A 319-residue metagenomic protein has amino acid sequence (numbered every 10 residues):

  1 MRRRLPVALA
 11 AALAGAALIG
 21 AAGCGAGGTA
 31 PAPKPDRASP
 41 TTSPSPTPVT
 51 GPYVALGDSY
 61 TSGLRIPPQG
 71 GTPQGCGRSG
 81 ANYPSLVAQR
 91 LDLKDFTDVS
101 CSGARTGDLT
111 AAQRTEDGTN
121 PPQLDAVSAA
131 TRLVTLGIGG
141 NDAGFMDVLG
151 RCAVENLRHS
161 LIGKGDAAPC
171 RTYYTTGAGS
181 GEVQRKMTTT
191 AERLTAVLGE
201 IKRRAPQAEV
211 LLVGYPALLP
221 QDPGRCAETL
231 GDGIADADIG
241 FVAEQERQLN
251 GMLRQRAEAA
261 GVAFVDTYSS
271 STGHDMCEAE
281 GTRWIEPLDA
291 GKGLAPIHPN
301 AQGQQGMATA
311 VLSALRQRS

Functional and structural regions predicted by a protein language model:
M1-A14, N120, E182-T190: N-terminal export and membrane-targeting signals
A8, L18-P52, K164-G165, Y173-Y174 (+1 more regions): N-terminal low-complexity, Pro/Thr-rich disordered segments that flank secretion/membrane-targeting signals
S39-G103, L124, A153-S160: Serine-esterase "nucleophile elbow" of acetyl-processing enzymes
P52-G57, T61-G63, D95-S100, R132-G137 (+3 more regions): Structural recognition of the beta-strand scaffold that forms the well-ordered cores of secreted hydrolase catalytic
L64, D117-R185, A217: Oxyanion-hole/transition-state-stabilizing segment in secreted/luminal serine hydrolases and related acyltransferases
G103-P121, M276-G291: Charged, often glycine-rich, active-site loop that binds/positions anionic groups
H159-R204, L211, Y215-R254, A260-F264: Conserved N-terminal glycine/acidic-rich loop preference
Y215-S319: Catalytic His-Asp segment of secreted/periplasmic serine-dependent ester chemistry enzymes
